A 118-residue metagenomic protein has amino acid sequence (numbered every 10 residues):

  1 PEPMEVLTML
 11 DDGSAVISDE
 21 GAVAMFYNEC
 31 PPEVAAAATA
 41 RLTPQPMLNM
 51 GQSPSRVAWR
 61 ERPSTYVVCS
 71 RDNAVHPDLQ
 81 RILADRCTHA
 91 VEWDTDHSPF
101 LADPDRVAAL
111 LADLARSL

Functional and structural regions predicted by a protein language model:
P1-D19, P46-M50, V75-H76, I82: Flexible "cap/lid" loop of the alpha/beta hydrolase fold
E20-E29: Helix-loop "lid/cap" segments that line or gate small-molecule binding pockets
G21, A37, L79-I82, R106 (+1 more regions): Alpha-helical elements of Rossmann-like donor-binding domains used by nucleotide-donor carbohydrate transfer enzymes
A37-A58: Active-site nucleophile elbow and catalytic-triad environment of alpha/beta-hydrolase enzymes
R60, Y66-V68: Short beta-strand/loop motif that positions the catalytic acidic residue of the alpha/beta-hydrolase fold
E61-R62, C87: Short, well-ordered alpha-helix to beta-strand connector turns
C69-D94, L101, D113-L114: Conserved loop-alpha-helix segment in the C-terminal half of the alpha/beta-hydrolase fold that carries the catalytic
A108-L118: Short, hydrophobic alpha-helical segments
